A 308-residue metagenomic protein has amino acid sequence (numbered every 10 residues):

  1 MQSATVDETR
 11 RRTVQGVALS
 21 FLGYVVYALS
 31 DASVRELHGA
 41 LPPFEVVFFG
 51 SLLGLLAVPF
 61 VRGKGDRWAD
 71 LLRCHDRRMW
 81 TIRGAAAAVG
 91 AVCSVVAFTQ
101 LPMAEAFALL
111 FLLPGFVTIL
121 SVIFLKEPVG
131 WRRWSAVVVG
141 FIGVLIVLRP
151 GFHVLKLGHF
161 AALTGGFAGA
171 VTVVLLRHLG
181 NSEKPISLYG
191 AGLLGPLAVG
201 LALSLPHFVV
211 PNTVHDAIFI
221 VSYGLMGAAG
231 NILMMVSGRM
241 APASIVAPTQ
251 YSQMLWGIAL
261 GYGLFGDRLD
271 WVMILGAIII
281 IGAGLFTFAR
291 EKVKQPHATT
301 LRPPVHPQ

Functional and structural regions predicted by a protein language model:
M1-L22, L55-I82, L194-S222, I232-P242 (+1 more regions): Membrane-interface interhelical linkers
Q2, L255-Q308: C-terminal-most transmembrane helix of multi-pass membrane proteins
V25-L29, S33, T81-V96, T164-L175 (+3 more regions): Hydrophobic alpha-helical transmembrane segments of multi-pass membrane transport proteins, especially secondary
A28, A32-R35, G39, P43-F44 (+5 more regions): Transmembrane alpha-helical segments that form core, pore/gating elements of small-molecule transporters/exporters
P42-G54, V96-L113, L155-A168, T213-G227 (+1 more regions): Structural signature of hydrophobic alpha-helical transmembrane segments
F107-L112, L179, E183-L194, N231-Y262: Helix-helix packing/entry segments at the starts of transmembrane helices
P114-S135, L255-I274: C-terminal transmembrane-helix exit sites in multi-pass transporters
R132-L148, G169, V272-E291: Hydrophobic transmembrane alpha-helices of multi-pass small-molecule transport proteins
